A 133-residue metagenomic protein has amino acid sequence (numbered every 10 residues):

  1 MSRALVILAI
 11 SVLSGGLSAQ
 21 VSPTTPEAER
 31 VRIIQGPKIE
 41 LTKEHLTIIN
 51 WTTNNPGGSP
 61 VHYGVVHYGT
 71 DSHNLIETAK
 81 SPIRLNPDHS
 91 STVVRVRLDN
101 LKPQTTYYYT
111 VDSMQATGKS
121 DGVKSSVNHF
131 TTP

Functional and structural regions predicted by a protein language model:
M1-A4: Positively charged n-region of N-terminal signal peptides that target proteins for export
I7-G15: Bacterial N-terminal signal peptides
V21-P133: Short, surface-exposed linear motifs at loops/turns and structural transition points
